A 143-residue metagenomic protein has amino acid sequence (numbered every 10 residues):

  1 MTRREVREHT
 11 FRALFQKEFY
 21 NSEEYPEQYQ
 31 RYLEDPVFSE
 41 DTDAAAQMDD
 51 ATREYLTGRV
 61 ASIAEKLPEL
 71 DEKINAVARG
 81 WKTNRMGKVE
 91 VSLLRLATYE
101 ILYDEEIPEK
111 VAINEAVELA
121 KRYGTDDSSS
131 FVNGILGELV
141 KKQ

Functional and structural regions predicted by a protein language model:
M1-S129, N133-Q143: N-terminal interaction/assembly modules
